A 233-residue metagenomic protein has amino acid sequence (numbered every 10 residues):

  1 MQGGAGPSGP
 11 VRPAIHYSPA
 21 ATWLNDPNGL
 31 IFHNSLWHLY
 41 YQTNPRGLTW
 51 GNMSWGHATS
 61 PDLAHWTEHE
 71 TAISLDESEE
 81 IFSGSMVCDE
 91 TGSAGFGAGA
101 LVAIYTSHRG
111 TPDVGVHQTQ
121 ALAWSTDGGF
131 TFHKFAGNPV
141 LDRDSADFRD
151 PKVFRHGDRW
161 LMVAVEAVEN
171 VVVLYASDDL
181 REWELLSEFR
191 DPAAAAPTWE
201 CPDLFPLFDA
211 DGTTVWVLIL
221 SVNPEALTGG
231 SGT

Functional and structural regions predicted by a protein language model:
M1-C201, F208-T233: Beta-rich carbohydrate-recognition and catalytic domains
